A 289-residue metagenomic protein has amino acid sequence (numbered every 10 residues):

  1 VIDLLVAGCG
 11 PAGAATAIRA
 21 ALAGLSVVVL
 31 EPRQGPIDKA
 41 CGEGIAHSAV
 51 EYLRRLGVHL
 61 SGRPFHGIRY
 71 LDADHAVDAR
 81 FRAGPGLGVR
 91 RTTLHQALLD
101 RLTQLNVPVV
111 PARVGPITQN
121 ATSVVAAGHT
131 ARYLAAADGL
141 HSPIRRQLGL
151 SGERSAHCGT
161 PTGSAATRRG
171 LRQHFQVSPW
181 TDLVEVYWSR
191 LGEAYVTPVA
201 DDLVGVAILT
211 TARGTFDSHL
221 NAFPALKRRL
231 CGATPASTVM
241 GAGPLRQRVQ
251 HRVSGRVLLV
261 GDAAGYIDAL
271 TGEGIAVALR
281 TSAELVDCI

Functional and structural regions predicted by a protein language model:
L5-C9, T16-C41: Glycine-rich FAD pyrophosphate-binding loop
A7, A136-A137, L259: Redox-cofactor binding/interface segments in oxidoreductases and associated redox assembly factors
P11-A14, Q96: Residues forming the Rossmann-fold NAD(P)(H) cofactor-binding site
D38-R69: N-terminal FAD cofactor-binding segment of flavoenzymes
E51, G62-G152, P161-R168: Conserved N-terminal helical subregion
P108-V110, Y187, L258: General small-molecule cofactor/ligand-binding pocket signal
Y133-L134, G139-L226: Conserved FAD-binding catalytic core of PHBH/FMO-like flavoproteins
S155, A212-C288: FAD/FMN-dependent oxidoreductases across multiple families
